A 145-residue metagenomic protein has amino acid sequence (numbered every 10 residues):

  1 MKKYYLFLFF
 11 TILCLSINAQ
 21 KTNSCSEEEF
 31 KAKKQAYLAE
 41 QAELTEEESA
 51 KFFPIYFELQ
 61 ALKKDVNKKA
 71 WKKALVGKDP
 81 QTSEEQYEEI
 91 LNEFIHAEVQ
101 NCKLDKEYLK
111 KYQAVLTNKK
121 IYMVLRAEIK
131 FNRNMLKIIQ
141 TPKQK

Functional and structural regions predicted by a protein language model:
M1-C25: Bacterial Sec-dependent N-terminal signal peptides
K2, K68-A74, A127-R133: N-terminal hydrophobic signal/anchor transmembrane helix of membrane proteins
K21-A39: Short N-terminal segments immediately surrounding and downstream of signal-peptide cleavage
C25, E46, T82, I121-V124: Soluble, non-transmembrane alpha-helical interaction regions
K34, L38-V115: Amphipathic alpha-helical segments
E43, E58, C102, K106-K145: Amphipathic, charged alpha-helical segments and their helix-to-coil junctions in extracytoplasmic/peripheral assemblies
